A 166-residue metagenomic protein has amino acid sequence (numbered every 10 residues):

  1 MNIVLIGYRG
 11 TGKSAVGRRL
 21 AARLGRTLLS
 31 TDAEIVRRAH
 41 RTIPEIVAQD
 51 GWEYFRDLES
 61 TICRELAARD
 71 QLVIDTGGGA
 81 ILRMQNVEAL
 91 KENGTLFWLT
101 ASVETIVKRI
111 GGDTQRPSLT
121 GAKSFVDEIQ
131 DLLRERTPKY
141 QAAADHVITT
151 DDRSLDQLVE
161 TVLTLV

Functional and structural regions predicted by a protein language model:
L5: Hydrophobic anchor at the beta1->P-loop junction of P-loop NTPases
Y8: P-loop (Walker A) phosphate-binding loop of NTP-binding proteins
T11: ATP-binding Walker
S14: Walker A/P-loop
R19, R23, R69, T95 (+1 more regions): NTP-dependent small-molecule kinase module
S30-A80, M84-K91, Q115-S118, Q130: ATP-dependent small-molecule kinase phosphotransfer cores that center on conserved nucleotide phosphate-binding segments
G78-A80, S102-E104, R153: Short glycine-rich anion-binding loops that position phosphate/pyrophosphate groups of nucleotides and phosphorylated
E92-T137: A glycine- and Lys/Arg-enriched "phosphate-lid" helix/loop adjacent to the NTP-binding pocket of small-molecule kinases
